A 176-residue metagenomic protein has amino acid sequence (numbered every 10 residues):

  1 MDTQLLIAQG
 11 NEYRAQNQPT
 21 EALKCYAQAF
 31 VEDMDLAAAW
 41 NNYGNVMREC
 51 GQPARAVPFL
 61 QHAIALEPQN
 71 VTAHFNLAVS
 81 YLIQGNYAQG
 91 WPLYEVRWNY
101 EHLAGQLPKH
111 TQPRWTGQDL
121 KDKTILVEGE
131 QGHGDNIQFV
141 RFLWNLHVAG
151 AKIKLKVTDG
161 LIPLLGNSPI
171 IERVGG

Functional and structural regions predicted by a protein language model:
M1-G176: Alpha-helical solenoid repeat scaffolds of the TPR/TPR-like class and their adjacent stem/linker regions that mediate
